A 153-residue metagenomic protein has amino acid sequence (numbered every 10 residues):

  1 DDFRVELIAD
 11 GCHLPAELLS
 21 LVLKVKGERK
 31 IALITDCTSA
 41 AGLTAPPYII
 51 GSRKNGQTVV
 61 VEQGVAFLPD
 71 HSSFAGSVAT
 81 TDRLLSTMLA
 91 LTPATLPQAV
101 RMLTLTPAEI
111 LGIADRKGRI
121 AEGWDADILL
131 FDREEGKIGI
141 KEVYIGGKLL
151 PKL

Functional and structural regions predicted by a protein language model:
D1-G11, L18, L23-T35, A40-E122 (+1 more regions): His/Asp/Glu-enriched, well-ordered alpha-helical/loop segment that forms or immediately abuts the divalent-metal
G11-C12, G136: Short beta->alpha junction loops/turns
E135-V143: Short, Lys/Arg- and Gly-enriched loop/turn segments at beta-strand edges
